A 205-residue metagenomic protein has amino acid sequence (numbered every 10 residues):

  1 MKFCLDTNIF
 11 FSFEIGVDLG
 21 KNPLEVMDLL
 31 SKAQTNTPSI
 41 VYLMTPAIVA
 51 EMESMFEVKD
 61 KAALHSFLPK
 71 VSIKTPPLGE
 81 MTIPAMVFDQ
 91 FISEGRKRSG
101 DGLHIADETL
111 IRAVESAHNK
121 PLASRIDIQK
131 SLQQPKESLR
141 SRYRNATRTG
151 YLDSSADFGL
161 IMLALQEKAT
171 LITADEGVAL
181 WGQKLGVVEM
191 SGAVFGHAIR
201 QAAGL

Functional and structural regions predicted by a protein language model:
K2-E167, E176-G204: Active-site-proximal, substrate-binding regions of enzyme catalytic domains and RNA-binding/basic surfaces
I172-T173: Short beta-strand scaffold positions
